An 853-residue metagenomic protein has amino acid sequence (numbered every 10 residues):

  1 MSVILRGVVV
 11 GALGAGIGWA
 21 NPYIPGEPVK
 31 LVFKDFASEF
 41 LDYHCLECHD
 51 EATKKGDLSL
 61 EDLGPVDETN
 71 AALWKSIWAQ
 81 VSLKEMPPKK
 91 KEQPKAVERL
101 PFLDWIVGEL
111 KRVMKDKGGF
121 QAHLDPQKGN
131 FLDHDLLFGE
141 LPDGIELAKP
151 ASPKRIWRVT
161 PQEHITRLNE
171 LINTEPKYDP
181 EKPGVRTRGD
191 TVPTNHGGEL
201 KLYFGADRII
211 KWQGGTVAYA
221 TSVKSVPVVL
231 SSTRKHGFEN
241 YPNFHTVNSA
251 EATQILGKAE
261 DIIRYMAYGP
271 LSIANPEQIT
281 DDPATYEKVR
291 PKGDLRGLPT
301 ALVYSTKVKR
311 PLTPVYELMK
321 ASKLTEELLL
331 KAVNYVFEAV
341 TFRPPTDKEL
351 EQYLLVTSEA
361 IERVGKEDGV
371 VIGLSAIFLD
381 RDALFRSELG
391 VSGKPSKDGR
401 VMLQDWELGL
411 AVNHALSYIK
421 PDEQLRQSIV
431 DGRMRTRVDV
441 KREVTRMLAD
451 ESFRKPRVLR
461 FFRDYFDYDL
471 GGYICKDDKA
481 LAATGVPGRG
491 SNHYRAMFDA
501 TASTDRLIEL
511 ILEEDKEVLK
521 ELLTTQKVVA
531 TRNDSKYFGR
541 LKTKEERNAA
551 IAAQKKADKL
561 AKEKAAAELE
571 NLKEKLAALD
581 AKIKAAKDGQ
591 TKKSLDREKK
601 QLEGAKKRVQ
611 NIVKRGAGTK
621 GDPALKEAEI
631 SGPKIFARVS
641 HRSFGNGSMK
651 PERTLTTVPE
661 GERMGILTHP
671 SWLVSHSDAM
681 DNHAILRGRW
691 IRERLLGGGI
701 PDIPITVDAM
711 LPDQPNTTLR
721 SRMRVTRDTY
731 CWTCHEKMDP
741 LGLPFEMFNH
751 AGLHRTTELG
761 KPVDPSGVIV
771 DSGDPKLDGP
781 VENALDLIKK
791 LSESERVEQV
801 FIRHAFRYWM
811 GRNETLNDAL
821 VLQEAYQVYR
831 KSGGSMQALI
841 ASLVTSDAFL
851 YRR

Functional and structural regions predicted by a protein language model:
R6-G16: Bacterial N-terminal signal peptides
G18-T285, V289-G297, A301-R310, Y335-A339 (+9 more regions): Aromatic- and Gly/Pro-enriched helix-to-coil junctions and flexible linker segments
W19-N21, F33-K34, W74, L83 (+6 more regions): Extracytoplasmic c-type cytochrome modules immediately beyond a signal peptide or single-pass transmembrane anchor
A20-S76, Q80-P101, L330, L579 (+4 more regions): Sequence context surrounding c-type heme c attachment/ligation sites in exported
K55, P87-P88, R112, R343-D347 (+11 more regions): Secretory-pathway/luminal and periplasmic proteins that interact with or process carbohydrate-rich
K89-Q93, D116-H123, E277-I279, T346-E351 (+12 more regions): Short coil/turn segments at secondary-structure boundaries
R186-R188, H196, A206-R208, W212-G215 (+14 more regions): Substrate/cofactor-recognition hotspot
Y241, L271-K323, L384-L410, H414-S417 (+6 more regions): Long, ordered, helix-rich scaffold segments
